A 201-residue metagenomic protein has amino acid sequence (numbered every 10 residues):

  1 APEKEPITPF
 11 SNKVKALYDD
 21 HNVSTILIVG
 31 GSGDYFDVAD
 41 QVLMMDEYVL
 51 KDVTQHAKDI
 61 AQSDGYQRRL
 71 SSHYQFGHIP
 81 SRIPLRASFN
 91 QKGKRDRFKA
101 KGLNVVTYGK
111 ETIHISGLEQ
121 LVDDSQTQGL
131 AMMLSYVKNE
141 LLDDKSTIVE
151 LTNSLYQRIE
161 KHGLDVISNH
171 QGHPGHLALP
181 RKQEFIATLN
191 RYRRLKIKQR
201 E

Functional and structural regions predicted by a protein language model:
A1-V14, D64: Substrate-gripping "pore-loop 1 plus following alpha2 helix"
K4-P6, H21-S24: A short linear-motif detector with a strong N-terminal bias
L17-N22, I28-D59, S63-E201: Conserved NTP phosphate-binding and transfer environment spanning the P-loop NTPase/kinase superfamily
